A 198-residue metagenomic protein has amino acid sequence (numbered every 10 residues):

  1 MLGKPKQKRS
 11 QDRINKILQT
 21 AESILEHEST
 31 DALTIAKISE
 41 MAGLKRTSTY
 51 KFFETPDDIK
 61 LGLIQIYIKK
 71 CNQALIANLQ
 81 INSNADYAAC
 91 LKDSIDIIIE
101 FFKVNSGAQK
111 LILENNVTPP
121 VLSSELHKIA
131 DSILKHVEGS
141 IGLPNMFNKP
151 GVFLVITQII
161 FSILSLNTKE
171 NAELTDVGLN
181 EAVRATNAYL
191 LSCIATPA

Functional and structural regions predicted by a protein language model:
M1-D12, I194-A198: N-terminal intrinsically disordered/low-complexity leader segments
S10-A21, I38, L63-C71: Generic hydrophobic, amphipathic alpha-helix propensity
K16, I24-D58, G62: Helix-turn-helix
L25, D58-Y67, A74, L122-E125 (+1 more regions): Alpha-helical DNA-contacting segments of helix-turn-helix folds
L63-C90: Amphipathic alpha-helical linker/stalk segments
Q73, A89, D93-D96, E100-F101 (+3 more regions): Amphipathic alpha-helical packing segments from all-alpha helical-bundle domains
I99-P120, S162-L166: Amphipathic alpha-helical segments used for helix-helix packing
K110, S140-T186, P197-A198: Hydrophobic/aromatic-rich alpha-helical bundle segments in the mid-to-C-terminal region
